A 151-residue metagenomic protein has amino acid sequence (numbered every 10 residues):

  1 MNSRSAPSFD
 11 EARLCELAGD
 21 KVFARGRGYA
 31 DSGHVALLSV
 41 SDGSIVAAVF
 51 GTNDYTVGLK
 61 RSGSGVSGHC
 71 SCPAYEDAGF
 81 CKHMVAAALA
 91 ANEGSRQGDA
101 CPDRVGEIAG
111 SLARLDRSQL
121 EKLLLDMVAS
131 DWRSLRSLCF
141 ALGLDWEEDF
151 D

Functional and structural regions predicted by a protein language model:
M1-D151: Long, low-complexity, compositionally biased intrinsically disordered regions
